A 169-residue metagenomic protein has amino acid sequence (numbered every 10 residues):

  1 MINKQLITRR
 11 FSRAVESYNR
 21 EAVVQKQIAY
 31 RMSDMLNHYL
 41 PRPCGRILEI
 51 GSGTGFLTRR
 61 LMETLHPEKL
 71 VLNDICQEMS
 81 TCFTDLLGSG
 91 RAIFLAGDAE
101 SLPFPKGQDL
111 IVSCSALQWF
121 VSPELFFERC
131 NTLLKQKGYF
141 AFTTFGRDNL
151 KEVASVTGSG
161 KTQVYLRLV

Functional and structural regions predicted by a protein language model:
M1-E16: N-terminal, positively charged/glycine-rich alpha-helical extensions of SAM-dependent methyltransferases
V23-P43: Conserved alpha-helix/loop element of class I SAM-dependent methyltransferases that forms part of the SAM/SAH-binding
S33, M62, F127-N131: A structural alpha-helix within SAM-dependent methyltransferase catalytic domains
R46-L102: Class I SAM-dependent methyltransferase SAM/SAH-binding core
E100-I111: A short acidic, Gly/Pro-enriched loop at the edge of an enzyme's catalytic core that lines a small-molecule cofactor
D109-P123: A short SAM/SAH-binding and catalytic strip from SAM-dependent methyltransferases
E124-Y139: A short glycine-rich, Lys/Arg-flanked "PGG" loop and its adjoining helix->strand segment in the class I
K137-V169: Conserved catalytic/acceptor-binding region of the Class I
